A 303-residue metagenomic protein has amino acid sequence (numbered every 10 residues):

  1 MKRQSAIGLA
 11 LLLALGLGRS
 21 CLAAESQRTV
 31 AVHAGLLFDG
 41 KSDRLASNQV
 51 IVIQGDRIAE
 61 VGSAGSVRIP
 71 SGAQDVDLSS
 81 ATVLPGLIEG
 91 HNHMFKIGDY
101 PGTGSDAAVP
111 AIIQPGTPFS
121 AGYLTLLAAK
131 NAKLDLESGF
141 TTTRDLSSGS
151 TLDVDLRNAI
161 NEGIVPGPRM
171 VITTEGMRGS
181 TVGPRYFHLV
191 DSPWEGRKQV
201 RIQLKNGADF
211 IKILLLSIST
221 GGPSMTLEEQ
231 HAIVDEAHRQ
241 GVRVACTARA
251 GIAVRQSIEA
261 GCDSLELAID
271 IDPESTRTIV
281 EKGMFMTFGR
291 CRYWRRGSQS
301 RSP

Functional and structural regions predicted by a protein language model:
G8-S20: Bacterial N-terminal signal peptides
S26-R28, S42-L84: Histidine-rich, glycine-flanked metal-binding segment
T82-A159, I164, G183, E228 (+1 more regions): Metal-associated gating/positioning segment near the N- to mid-region
K96-Y123, P166, T174, R178-G183 (+2 more regions): Active-site gating loops and adjacent loop-to-helix segments of metal-dependent hydrolytic enzymes
T117-A121, T125-T151, P168-G176, A208-S219 (+3 more regions): Divalent metal-dependent hydrolysis catalytic cores, especially in the metallo-beta-lactamase
L124-A132, H188-L204, A248-A253: Short, acidic/polar
S180, L214-P303: Active-site core of metal-dependent hydrolases
V182-A232: Active-site gating/metal-coordination segments in enzymes
